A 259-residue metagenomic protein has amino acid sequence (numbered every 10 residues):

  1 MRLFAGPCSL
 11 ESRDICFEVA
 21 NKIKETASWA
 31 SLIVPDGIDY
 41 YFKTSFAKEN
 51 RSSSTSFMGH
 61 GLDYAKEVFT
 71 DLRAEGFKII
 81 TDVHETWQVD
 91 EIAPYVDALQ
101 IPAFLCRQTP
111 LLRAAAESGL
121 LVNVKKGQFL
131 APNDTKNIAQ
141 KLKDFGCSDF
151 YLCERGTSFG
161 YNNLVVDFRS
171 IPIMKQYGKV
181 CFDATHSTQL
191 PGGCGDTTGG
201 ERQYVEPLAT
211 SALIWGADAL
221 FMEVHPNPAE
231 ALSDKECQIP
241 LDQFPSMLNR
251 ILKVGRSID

Functional and structural regions predicted by a protein language model:
M1-L3, S28-S45, L220-E223: N-terminal glycine-rich anion-binding loops that anchor highly charged ligand groups
M1-R2, D36-Y40, A74-I79, Y95-D97 (+4 more regions): Short, well-ordered coil/turn segments that N-cap beta-strands
L3-E18, R51-H60, K78-D82, I101-A103 (+2 more regions): Active-site mouth loops of central-metabolism enzymes
F4-R13, Y40-L62, V224-K235: Glycine-rich, proline-tolerant flexible connector loops at the mouths of alpha/beta enzymes
C16-K24, V89, A93-F104, T109-S118 (+1 more regions): A short alpha/beta connector and helix-capping loop motif
I23-W29, T55-I80, A114-L121, S170-V180 (+2 more regions): Alpha-helix-loop-beta-strand connector modules within alpha/beta enzyme cores
H60-G61, G76-V89, D97-P110, L120-P132 (+1 more regions): Catalytic beta/alpha-barrel core
G119, N123-V224: Catalytic alpha/beta core domains of metabolic enzymes, predominantly
